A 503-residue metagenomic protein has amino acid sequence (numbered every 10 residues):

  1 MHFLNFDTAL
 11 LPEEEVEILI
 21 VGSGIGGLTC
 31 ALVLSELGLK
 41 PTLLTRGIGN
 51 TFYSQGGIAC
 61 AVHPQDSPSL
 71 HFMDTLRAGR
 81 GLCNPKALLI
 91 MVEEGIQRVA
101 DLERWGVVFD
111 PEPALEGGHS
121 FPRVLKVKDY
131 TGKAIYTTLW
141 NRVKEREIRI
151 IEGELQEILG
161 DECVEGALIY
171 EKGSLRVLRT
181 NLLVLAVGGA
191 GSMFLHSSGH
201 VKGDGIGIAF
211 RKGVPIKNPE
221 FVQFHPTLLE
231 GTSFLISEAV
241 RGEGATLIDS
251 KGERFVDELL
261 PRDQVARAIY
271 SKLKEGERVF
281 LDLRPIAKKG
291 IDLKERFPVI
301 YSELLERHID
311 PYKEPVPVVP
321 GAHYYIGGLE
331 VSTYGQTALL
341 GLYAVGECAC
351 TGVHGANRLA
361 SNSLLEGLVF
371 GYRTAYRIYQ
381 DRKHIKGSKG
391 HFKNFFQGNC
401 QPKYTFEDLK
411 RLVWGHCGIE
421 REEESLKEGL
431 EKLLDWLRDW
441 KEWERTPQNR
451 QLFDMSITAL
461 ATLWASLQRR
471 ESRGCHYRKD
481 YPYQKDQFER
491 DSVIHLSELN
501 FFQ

Functional and structural regions predicted by a protein language model:
M1-E17, V33, L37, Y53-C60 (+9 more regions): Glycine- and aromatic-enriched mobile tails/lids
I18-L43: N-terminal Rossmann-like FAD-binding beta1-loop-alpha1 element of flavoenzymes
L19-V21, L178-G188: Short hydrophobic core segments
G24-I25, Y130, A190: Residue-level detector of alpha-helix initiation sites
G47-L76, R80: Conserved N-terminal glycine-rich FAD pyrophosphate-binding loop of Rossmann-like flavoproteins
C83-I96, P122-N141, H196-G203, L228-T232 (+1 more regions): Short beta-strand to alpha-helix junction loop
E103-S174, L182, A186, H225-T232 (+1 more regions): Conserved redox-cofactor binding core of oxidoreductases
I208, V214-V316, G367, R377-Y379 (+1 more regions): An anion/pyrophosphate-binding glycine-rich loop and adjacent beta-alpha core in soluble alpha-beta enzymes
